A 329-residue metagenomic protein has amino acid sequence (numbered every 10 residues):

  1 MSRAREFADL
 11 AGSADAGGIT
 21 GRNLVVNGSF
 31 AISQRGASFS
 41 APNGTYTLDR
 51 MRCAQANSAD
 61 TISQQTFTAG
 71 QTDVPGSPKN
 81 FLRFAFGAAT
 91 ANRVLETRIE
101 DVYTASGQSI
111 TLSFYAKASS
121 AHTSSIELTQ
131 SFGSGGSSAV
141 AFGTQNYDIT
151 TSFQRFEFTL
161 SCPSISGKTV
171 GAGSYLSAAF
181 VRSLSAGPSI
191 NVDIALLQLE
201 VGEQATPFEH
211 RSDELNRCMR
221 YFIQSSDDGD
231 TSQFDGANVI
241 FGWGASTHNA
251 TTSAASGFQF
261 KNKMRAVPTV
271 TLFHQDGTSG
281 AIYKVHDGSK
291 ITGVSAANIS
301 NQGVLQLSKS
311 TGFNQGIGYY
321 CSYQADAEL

Functional and structural regions predicted by a protein language model:
S2-L329: Extracellular and organelle-lumenal recognition/adhesion modules and their flexible linkers in secreted
